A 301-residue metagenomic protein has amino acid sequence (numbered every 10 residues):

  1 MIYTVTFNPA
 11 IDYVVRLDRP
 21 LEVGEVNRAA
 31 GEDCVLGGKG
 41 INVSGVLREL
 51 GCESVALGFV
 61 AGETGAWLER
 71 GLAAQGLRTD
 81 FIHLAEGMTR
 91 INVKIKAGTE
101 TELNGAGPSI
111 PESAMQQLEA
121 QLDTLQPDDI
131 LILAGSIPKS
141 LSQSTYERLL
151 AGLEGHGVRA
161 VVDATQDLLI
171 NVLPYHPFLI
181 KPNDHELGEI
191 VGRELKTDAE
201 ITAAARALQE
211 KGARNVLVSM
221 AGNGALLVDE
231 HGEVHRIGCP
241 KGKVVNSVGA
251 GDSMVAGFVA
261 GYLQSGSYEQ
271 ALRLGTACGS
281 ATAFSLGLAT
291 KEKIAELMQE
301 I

Functional and structural regions predicted by a protein language model:
M1-L57, G65-W67: Glycine-rich phosphate/adenosyl-contacting loop at the front of the ribokinase-like
I2, C52-S54, T79-D80, A160 (+1 more regions): Hydrophobic anchor at the start of a short beta-strand that flanks the dinucleotide cofactor-binding loop
V23-E25, E49-D129, M298-I301: Conserved N-terminal subdomain of the carbohydrate kinase-like
R48, E154, L263: Gly/Ala-rich phosphate-binding loop of Rossmann-like dinucleotide-binding domains, activating on the conserved
E102-N104, D129-G135, D163, K181-E186: Short beta-strands and strand-loop turn motifs
P108-P111, I137-L141, L168-I170, E189 (+2 more regions): Short, small-residue-enriched loops and turns at beta-alpha junctions that line or gate enzyme active sites
S144-H231: Conserved phosphate/ATP/ADP-binding segment of small-molecule kinases
I170, D198-I301: Conserved phosphate-binding/catalytic region of the ribokinase-like
